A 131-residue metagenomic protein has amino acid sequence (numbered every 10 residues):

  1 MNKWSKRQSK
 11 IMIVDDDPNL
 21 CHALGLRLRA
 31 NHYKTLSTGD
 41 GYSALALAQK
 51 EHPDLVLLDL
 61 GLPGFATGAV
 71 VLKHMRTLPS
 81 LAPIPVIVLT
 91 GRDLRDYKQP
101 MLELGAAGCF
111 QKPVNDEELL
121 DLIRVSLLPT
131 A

Functional and structural regions predicted by a protein language model:
M1-M12, E117-A131: Non-catalytic signal-transmission and effector/linker regions of two-component phosphorelay proteins
Q8-N19, L24-L28: Conserved acidic segment of CheY-like receiver
H32-D40, L47: Short hydrophobic/Thr-rich beta-strand motif most characteristic of the beta2 strand and flanking loop of CheY-like
A46, A69-A82: Short amphipathic alpha-helix used as the core "switch/output" element in two-component signaling
E51-L62: Active-site beta3 strand of CheY-like receiver
H52-D54, S80-P85: His-Asp phosphorelay/catalytic-motif detector in bacterial-type signaling
A66-V70, D93-Q111, D121: Alpha4 helix (beta4-alpha4-beta5 surface) of REC/receiver domains from two-component response regulators
